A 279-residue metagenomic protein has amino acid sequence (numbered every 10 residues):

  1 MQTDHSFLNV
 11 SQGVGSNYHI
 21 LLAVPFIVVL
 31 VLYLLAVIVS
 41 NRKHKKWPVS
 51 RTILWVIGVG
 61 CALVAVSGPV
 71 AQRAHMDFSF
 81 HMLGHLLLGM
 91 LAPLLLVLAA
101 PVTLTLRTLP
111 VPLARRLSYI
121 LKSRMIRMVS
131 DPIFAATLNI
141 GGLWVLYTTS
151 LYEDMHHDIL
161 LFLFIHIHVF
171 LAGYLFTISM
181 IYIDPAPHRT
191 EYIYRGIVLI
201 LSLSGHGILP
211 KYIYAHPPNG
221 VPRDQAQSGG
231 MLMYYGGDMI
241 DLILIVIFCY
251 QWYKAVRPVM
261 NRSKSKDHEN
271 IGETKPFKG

Functional and structural regions predicted by a protein language model:
M1-G279: Alpha-helical membrane segments of multi-pass proteins
